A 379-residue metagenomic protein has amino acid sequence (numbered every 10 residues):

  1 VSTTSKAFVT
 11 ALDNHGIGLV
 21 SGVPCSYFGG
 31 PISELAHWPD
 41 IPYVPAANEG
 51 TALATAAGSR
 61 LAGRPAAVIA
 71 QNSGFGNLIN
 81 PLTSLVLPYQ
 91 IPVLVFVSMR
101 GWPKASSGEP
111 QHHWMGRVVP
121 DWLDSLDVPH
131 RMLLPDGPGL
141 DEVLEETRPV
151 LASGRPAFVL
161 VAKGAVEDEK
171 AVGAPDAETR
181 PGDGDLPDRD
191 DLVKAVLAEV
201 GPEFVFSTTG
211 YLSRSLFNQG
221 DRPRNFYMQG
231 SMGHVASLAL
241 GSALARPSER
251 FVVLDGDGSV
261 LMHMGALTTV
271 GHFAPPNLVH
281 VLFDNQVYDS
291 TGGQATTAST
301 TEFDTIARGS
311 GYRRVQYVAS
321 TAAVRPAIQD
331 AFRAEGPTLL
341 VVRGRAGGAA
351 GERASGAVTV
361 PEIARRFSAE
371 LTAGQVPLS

Functional and structural regions predicted by a protein language model:
V1-L240, L244-E249, T321, G348 (+1 more regions): Thiamine diphosphate
G18, P65, P276, R313 (+1 more regions): Short acidic/polar active-site loop segments enriched in Thr and Asp
S73, E249-L267: DG-centered beta-turn motif at the end of beta-strands
T83, I91-V93, H263-D284: A short alpha/beta connector and helix-capping loop motif
R155-L160, G336-V342: Active-site regions of oxyanion-processing enzymes, predominantly non-cytosolic
V205, F251-L254, V281: Residue-level marker for buried hydrophobic side chains located in beta-strands that build the well-ordered beta-sheet
N277-Y317: A contiguous pocket-lining binding segment that forms or flanks enzyme active sites
S320-R333: A short, acidic, amphipathic alpha-helical segment used as a generic capping/interface helix at domain edges
